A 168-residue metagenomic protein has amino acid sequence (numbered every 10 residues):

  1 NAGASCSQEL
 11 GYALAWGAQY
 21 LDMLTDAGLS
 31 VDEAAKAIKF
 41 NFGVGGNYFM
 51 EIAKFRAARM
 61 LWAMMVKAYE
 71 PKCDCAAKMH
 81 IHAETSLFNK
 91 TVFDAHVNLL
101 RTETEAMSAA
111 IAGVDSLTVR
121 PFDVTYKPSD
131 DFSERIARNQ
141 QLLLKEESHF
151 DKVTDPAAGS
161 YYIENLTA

Functional and structural regions predicted by a protein language model:
N1-A109, P121-Q141: Helix-rich catalytic cores of soluble enzyme domains
V31, C73, D115-S116, D151: Residue-level detector of short coil/turn "hinge" positions at structural boundaries
A112: Metal- or metallocofactor-binding catalytic centers and their adjacent structured scaffolds across diverse enzyme
L117, V124, E147-A168: Long, amphipathic alpha-helical stalk/connector segments used for oligomerization, subunit docking, or mechanical
